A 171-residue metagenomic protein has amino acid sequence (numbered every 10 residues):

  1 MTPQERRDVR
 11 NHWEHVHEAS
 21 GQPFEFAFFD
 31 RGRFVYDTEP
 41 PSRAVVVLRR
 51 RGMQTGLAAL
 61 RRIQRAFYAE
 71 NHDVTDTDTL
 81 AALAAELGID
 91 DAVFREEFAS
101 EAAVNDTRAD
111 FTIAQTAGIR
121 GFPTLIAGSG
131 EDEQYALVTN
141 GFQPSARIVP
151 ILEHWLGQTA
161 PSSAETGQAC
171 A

Functional and structural regions predicted by a protein language model:
M1-A66: Structural alpha/beta surface segment adjacent to cysteine/selenocysteine redox centers across thiol/disulfide enzymes
R62-A171: C-terminal cap of thioredoxin/glutaredoxin-like
